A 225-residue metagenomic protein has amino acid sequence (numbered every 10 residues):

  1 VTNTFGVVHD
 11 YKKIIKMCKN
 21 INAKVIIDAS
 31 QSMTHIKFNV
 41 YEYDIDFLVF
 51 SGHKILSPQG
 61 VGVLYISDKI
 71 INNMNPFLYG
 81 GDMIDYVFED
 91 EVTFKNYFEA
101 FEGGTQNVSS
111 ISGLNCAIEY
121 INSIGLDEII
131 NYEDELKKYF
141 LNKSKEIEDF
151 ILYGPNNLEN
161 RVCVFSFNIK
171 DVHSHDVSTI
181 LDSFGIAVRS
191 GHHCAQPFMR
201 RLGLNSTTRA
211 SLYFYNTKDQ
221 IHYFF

Functional and structural regions predicted by a protein language model:
V1-F225: Pyridoxal 5′-phosphate
